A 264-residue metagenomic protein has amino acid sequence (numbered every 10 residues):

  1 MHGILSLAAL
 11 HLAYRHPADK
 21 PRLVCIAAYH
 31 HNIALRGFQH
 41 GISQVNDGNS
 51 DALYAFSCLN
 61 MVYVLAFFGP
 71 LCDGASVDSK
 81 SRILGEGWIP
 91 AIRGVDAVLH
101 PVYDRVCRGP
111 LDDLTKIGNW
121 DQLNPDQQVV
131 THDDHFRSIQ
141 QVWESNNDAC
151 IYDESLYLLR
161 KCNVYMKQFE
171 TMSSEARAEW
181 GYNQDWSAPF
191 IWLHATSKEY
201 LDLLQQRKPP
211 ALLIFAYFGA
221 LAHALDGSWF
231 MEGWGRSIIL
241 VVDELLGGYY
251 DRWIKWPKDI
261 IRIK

Functional and structural regions predicted by a protein language model:
M1-H16, Y29-I33, D47-P70, I89-V95 (+1 more regions): Amphipathic alpha-helical regulatory regions
L5-L7, L12-A34, C72, Q127-R137 (+1 more regions): Amphipathic repeat-derived elements
K20-L23, N49, L84, G235: Residue-level recognition of alpha-helical structural elements
P21-G37, S237-Y249: Short secondary-structure subsegments characteristic of cysteine-rich extracellular domains
V24-Q39, V62-C107: Structured all-alpha helical bundle cores of eukaryotic regulatory proteins
H40-D47: Flexible helix-coil transition and linker loops at the boundaries of alpha-helical arrays
L84-Y103, C107-K264: C-terminal effector modules of eukaryotic transcription factors
